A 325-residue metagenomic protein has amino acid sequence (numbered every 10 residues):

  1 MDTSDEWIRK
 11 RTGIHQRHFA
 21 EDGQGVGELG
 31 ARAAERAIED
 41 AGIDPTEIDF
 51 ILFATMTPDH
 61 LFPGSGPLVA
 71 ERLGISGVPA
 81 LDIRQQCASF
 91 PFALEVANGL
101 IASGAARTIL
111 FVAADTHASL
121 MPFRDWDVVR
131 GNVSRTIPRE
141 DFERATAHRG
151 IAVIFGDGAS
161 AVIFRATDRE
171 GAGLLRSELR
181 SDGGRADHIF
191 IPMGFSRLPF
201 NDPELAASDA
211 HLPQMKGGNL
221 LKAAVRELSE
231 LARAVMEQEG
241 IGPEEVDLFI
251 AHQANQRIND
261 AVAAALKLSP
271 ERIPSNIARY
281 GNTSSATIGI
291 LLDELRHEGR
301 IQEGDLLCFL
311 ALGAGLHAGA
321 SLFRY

Functional and structural regions predicted by a protein language model:
M1-G23, E140-N219, Y325: Condensing-enzyme catalytic core mediating Claisen C-C bond formation in acyl metabolism
I14-Q24, F53-T55, P274-R279: A glycine-/small-polar-enriched, mobile loop at the entrance of the PLP active site in fold-type I
G27, A31-A34, I38, T57-P58 (+3 more regions): Claisen-condensing/thiolase-fold acyl-transfer catalytic domains that form or cleave C-C bonds in fatty acid
P45-T57: Membrane helical hairpin/interfacial module
D49-L52, L110, D247, C308: Conserved beta-strand elements of the Class I
P58-L68, T116-R144, G150, R180-F200 (+2 more regions): Active-site-adjacent elements of ketosynthase-type condensing enzymes
L94-G184, L291-Y325: Conserved beta-strand-centric core segments of catalytic alpha/beta enzyme folds
